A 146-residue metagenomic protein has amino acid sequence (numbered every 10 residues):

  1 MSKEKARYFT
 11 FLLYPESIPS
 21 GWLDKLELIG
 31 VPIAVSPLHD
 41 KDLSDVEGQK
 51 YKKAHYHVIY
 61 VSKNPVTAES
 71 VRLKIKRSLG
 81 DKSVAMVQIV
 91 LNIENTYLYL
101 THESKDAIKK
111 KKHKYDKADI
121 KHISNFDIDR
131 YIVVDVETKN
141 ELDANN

Functional and structural regions predicted by a protein language model:
M1-F9, Y14-W22, K74-N146: Catalytic "initiation/cleavage/transfer" segments centered on a nucleophilic residue and adjacent nucleic-acid-engaging
M1-Y56, V61-S70: Signature for HUH/AEP ssDNA processing cores
